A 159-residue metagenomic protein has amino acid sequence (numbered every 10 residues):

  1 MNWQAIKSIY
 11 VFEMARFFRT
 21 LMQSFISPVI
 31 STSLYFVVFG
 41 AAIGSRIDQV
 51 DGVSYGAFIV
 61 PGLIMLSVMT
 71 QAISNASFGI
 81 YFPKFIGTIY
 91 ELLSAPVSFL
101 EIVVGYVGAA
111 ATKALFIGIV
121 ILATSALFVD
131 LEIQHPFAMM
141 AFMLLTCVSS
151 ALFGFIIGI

Functional and structural regions predicted by a protein language model:
M1-I159: Hydrophobic transmembrane alpha-helices and immediately adjacent juxtamembrane helices of multi-pass inner-membrane
